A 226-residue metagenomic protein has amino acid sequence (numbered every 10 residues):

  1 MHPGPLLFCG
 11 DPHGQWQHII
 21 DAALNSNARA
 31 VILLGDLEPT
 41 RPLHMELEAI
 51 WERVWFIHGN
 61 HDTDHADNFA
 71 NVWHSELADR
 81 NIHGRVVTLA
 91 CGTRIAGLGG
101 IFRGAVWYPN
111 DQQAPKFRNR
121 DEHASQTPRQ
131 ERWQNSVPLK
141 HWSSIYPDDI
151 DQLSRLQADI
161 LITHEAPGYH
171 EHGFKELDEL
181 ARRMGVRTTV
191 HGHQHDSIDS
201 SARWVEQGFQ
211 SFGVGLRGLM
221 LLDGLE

Functional and structural regions predicted by a protein language model:
H2-P3, H18, V86-C91, E179 (+1 more regions): Binuclear metal-dependent phosphoesterase catalytic core
P3-H13, G92-I101, I160-H164, S211-V214: Active-site-proximal beta-strand elements of phosphoester/diester hydrolases
F8-C9, H13-A90, K175, R182-R183 (+1 more regions): Core catalytic region of metal-dependent phosphoesterases/phosphodiesterases, especially metallo-beta-lactamase-like
D11-H13, D36-L37, N60-H61, H164-E165 (+1 more regions): Histidine-centered divalent metal-coordination motifs
P12, S136-K140, H170, Q194 (+2 more regions): Catalytic cores of nucleotide-sugar-dependent glycosyltransferases that transfer UDP/GDP/TDP-activated
I19-S26, T88-L89, D149-R155, D223-E226: Short amphipathic alpha-helix with an adjacent loop that forms part of the alpha/beta core around
A28, A158, T163, L177-Q194: Proline-aspartate-enriched helix->loop->beta-strand connector
T93-E165: Active-site-proximal loop/helix segment associated with metal-binding centers of metalloenzymes
